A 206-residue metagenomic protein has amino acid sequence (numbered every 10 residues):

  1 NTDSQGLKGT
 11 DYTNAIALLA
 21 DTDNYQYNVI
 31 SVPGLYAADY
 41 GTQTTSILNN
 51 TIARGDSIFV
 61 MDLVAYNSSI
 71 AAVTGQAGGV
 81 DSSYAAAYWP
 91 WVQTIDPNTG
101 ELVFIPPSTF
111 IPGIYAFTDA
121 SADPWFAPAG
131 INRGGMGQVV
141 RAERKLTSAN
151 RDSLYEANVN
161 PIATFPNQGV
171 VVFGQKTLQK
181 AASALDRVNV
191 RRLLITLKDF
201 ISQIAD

Functional and structural regions predicted by a protein language model:
N1-D206: A glycine- and small-residue-enriched flexible loop/hinge signal that marks low-structured segments
